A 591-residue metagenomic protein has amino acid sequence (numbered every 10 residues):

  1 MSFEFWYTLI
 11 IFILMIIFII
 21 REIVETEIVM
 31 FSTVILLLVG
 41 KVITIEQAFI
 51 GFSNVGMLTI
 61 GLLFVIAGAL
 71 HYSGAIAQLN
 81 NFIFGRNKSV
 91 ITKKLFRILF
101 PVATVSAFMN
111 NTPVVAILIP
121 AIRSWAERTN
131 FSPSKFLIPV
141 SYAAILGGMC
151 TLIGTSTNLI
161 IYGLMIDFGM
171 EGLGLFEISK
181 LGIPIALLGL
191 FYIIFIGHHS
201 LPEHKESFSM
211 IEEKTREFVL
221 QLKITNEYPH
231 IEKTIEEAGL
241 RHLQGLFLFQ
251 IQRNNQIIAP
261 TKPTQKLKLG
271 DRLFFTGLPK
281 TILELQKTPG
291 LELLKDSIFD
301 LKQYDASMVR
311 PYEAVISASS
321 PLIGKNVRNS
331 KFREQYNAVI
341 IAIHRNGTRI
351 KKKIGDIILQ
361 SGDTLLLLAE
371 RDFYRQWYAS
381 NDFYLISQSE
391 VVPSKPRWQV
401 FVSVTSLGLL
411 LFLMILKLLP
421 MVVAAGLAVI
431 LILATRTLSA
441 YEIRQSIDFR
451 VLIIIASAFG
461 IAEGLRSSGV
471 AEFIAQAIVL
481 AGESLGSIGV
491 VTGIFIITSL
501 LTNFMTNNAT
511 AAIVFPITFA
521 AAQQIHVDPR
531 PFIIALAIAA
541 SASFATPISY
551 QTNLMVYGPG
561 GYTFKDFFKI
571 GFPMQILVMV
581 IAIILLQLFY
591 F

Functional and structural regions predicted by a protein language model:
M1, Q47, I160-L173, H344 (+4 more regions): Inter-helical loop and helix-membrane interface segments of multi-pass membrane transporters/permeases
M1-G61, V65, H199, E203-H204 (+6 more regions): Hydrophobic transmembrane alpha-helices of multi-pass small-molecule transporters
F5-I13, E27-S32, L58-G61, T92-F100 (+8 more regions): Hydrophobic alpha-helical transmembrane segments
Y7, R128-S134, I138-V140, G147-E217 (+3 more regions): Juxtamembrane and boundary regions of transmembrane helices in multi-pass small-molecule transporters and channels
M15-V24, P101-N110, Y142-I153, F412-L418 (+2 more regions): Transmembrane alpha-helix interface/packing and boundary motifs in multi-pass membrane proteins, characterized by
I28, S32-I35, V39-T129, L190-H198 (+1 more regions): Membrane-embedded alpha-helical segments and adjacent helix-loop junctions characteristic of multi-pass solute
Y72-A75, G85-V90, R123-K135, Y162-L175 (+6 more regions): Juxtamembrane helix-boundary/capping and inter-helix hinge elements in multi-pass membrane proteins
G469, A475-V578, L585-F589: Generic detector of multi-pass transmembrane helix bundles and their immediately adjacent loops in polytopic membrane
